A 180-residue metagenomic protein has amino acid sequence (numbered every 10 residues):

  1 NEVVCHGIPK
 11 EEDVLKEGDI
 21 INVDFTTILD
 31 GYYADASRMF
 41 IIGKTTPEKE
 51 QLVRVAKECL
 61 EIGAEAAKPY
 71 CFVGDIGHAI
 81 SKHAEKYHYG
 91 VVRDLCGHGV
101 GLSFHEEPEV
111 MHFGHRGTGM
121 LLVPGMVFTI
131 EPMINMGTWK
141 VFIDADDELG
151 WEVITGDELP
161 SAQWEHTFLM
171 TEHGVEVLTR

Functional and structural regions predicted by a protein language model:
N1-R180: Active-site neighborhoods and metal-handling regions in enzymes and metal-associated proteins
